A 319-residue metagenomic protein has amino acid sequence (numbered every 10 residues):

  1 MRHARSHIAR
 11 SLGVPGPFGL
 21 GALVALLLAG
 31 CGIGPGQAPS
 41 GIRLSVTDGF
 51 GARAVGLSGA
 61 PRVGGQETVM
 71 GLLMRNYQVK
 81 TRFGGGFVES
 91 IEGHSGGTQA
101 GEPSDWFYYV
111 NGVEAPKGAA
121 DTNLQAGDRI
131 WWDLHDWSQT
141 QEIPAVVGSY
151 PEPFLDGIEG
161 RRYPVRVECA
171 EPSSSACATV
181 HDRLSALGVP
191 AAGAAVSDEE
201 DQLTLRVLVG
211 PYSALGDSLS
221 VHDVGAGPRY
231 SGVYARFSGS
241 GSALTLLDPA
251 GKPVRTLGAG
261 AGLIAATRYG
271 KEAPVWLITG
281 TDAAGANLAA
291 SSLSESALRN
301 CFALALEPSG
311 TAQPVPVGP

Functional and structural regions predicted by a protein language model:
M1-V14: N-terminal secretory signal peptides that target proteins for export/translocation
L28-G30: C-terminal motif of bacterial Sec signal peptides marking the signal peptidase cleavage site
I33, L124-P319: Solvent-exposed alpha-helical segments and adjacent loops that form catalytic or protein-interaction surfaces
Q37-G59, P153-F154, R162: Eukaryote-biased recognition of intrinsically disordered, low-complexity regulatory segments
A54-A60, V110-A115: Short strand-turn-strand beta-turns centered on an Asx-Gly dipeptide
M70-K117, D121: Hydrophobic, secondary-structure "cap" segments at the distal end of domains
